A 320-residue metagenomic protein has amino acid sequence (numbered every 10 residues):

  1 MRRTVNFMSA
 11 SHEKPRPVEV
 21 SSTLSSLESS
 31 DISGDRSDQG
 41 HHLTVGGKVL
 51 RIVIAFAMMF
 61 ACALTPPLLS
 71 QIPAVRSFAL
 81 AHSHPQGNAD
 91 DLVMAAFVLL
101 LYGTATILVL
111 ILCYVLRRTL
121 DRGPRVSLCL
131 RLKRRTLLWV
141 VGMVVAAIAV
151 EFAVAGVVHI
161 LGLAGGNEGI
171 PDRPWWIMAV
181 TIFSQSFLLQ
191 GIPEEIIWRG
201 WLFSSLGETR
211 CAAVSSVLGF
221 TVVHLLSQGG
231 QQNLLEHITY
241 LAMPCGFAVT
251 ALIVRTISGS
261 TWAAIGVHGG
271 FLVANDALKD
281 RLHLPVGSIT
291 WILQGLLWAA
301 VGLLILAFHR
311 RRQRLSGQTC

Functional and structural regions predicted by a protein language model:
R2-G46: Short, Lys/Arg-rich, polar N-terminal cytosolic tail immediately upstream of the first transmembrane signal-anchor
F7, I72-A96, D121-P193, E208 (+1 more regions): Juxtamembrane helix-loop-helix connectors linking adjacent transmembrane helices in multi-pass membrane enzymes
V53, A57, L137-V141, V180 (+4 more regions): Hydrophobic alpha-helical transmembrane segments
M59-P67, T104-V115, V144-G156, Q294-Q313: Hydrophobic core of alpha-helical transmembrane segments in multi-pass integral membrane proteins
F60-T65, I148-A153, V217-Q228, G269-K279: Aromatic-anchored segments of alpha-helical transmembrane domains
L64, E236-L293: Functionally important transmembrane alpha-helices
P85-A105, E208-S216, S260, V286-T290: Membrane-interface starts of transmembrane alpha-helices
I192-S216, T256-S260: Membrane-interface helix/loop boundary segments of multi-pass membrane proteins
